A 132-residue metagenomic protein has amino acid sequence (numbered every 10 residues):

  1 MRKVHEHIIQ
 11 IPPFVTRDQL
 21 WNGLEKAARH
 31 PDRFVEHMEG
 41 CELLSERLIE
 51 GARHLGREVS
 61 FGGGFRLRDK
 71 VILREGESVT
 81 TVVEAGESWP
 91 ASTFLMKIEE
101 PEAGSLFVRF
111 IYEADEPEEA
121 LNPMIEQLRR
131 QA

Functional and structural regions predicted by a protein language model:
M1-I49: Hydrophobic ligand-binding cavity/cleft-lining segments
R2, F34, G63-F65, W89-A91: Short solvent-exposed loop/turn micro-motifs enriched in small/polar/acidic residues
R2-E6, H54-G56, S105-F107: Intrinsic-disorder/low-complexity, polar/charged segments enriched in Ser/Thr/Lys/Arg/Asp/Glu/Gln
H7-I9, C41-L44, L67-I72, A91-E100: Hydrophobic/aromatic beta-strand elements that line small-molecule binding cavities or substrate pockets in beta-rich
P13, F61-F65, Y112-E116: Beta-strand elements of well-folded, non-transmembrane domains
F14, D18, G51, K97-S105: Short, surface-exposed loop and linker segments with low hydrophobicity and enrichment for Pro/Ser/Thr
L43-E87: Glycine-rich portal/gate segments that line the openings of hydrophobic small-molecule binding cavities
V82-A132: Beta-strand/loop substructures that line and gate deep hydrophobic ligand-binding cavities in soluble
